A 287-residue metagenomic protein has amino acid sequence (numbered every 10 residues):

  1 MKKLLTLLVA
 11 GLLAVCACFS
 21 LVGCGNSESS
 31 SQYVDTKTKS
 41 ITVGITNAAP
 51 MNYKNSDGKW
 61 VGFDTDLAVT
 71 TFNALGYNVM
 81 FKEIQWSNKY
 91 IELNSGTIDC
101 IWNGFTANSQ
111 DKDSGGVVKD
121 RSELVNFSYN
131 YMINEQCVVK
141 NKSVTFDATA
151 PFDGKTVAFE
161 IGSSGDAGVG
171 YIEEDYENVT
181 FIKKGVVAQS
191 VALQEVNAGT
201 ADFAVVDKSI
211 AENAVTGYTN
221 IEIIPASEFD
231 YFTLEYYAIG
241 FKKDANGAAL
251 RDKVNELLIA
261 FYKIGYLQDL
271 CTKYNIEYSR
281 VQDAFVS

Functional and structural regions predicted by a protein language model:
C16-G23: C-terminal motif of bacterial Sec signal peptides marking the signal peptidase cleavage site
G25, T65-A74, K142-F146, K155-S163 (+1 more regions): Extended ligand-binding regions for polar small-molecule ligands
N26-E28, G162-K184, E222-P225, E256-S287: Ligand-binding clefts/hinges and TM-proximal coupling segments of bilobed small-molecule sensing domains
S30-A107: Extracytoplasmic small-molecule ligand-binding "clamshell" domains of the periplasmic binding protein/Venus flytrap
T46-N47, M132-K140, G217-E256, E277-S287: Periplasmic-binding protein-like
N47-P50, W60-N73, F105-T106, I133-L193 (+1 more regions): Bilobed "Venus flytrap"/periplasmic-binding protein-like clamshell domains and structurally analogous long
V69, N78-P151, F229-Y231: Acidic, polar ligand-binding/catalytic clefts
G104-S122, G168-Y171, N197-A198, D202-L234: A ligand-binding cleft/hinge motif common to bilobed small-molecule-binding domains
